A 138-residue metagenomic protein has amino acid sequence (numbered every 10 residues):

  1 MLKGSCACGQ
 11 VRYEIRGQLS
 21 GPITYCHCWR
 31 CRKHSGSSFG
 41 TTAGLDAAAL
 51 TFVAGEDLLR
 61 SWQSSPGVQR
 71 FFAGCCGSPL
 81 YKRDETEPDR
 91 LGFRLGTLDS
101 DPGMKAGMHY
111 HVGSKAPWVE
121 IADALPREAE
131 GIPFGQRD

Functional and structural regions predicted by a protein language model:
M1-D138: A short Gly-Trp-Pro
